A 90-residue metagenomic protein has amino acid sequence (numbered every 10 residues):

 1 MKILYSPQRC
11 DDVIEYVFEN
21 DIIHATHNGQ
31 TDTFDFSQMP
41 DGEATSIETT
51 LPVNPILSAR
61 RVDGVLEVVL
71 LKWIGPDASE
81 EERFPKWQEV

Functional and structural regions predicted by a protein language model:
M1-V90: Cysteine-centric segments in proteins
